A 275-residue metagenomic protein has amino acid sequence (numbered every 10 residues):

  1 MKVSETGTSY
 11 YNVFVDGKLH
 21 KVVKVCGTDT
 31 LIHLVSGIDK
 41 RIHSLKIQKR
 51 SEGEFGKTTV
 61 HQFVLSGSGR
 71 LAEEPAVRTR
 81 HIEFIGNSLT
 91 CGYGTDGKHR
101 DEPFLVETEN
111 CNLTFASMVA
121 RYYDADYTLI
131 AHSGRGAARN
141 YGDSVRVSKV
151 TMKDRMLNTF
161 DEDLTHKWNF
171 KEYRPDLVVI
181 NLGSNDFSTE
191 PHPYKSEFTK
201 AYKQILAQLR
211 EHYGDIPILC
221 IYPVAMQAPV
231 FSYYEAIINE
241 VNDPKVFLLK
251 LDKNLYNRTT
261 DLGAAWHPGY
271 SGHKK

Functional and structural regions predicted by a protein language model:
M1-I85, L89-C111: N-terminal secretory targeting modules
C26-T28, G53-F55, R100-K200, A225-S232 (+2 more regions): Conserved SGNH/GDSL esterase-like catalytic core that processes O-acyl groups on lipids and polysaccharides
A72-P75, L164-R174, A207-Y213: Surface-exposed acidic, glycine-flexible loop patches that form ligand/cofactor-binding and adhesion interfaces
H81-I85, T90, Y127-A131, D176-N181 (+2 more regions): Structural recognition of the beta-strand scaffold that forms the well-ordered cores of secreted hydrolase catalytic
A116-D126, Q208-P217, E240-D243: A structural motif corresponding to the C-terminal end of an alpha-helix and its immediate exit/capping segment
V147, V224-K275: Catalytic His-Asp segment of secreted/periplasmic serine-dependent ester chemistry enzymes
R174, P193-S196, Q204-L219: Extended, compositionally biased non-globular segments
Y202-L206, Y234-E235: Generic structural signal for well-ordered alpha-helices, preferentially at hydrophobic/aromatic core positions
